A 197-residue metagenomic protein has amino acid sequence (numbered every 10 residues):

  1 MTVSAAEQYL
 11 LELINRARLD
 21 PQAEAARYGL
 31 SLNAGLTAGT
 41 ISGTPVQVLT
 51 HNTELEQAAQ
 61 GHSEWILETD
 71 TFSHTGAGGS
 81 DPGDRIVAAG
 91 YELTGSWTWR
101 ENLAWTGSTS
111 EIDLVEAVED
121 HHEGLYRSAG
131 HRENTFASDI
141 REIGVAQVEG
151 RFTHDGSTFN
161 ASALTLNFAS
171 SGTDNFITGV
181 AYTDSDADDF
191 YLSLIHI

Functional and structural regions predicted by a protein language model:
T2-T69: A short alpha-helix/helix-coil micro-patch that ends at or immediately precedes a cysteine
L13, L125-Y126, D186: Alpha-helical architecture
R16-L32, T106-S108, Q147-T153, T183-D188: Short regulatory "switch" loops immediately downstream of catalytic or recognition motifs within protein catalytic
Q57, G61-S170: A well-ordered secondary-structure block
S171-D189: A short, Gly/Thr-enriched small/hydrophobic beta-strand-prone motif that recurs across taxa
I195-I197: Conserved small/polar residues in nucleotide/adenosyl-binding loops
